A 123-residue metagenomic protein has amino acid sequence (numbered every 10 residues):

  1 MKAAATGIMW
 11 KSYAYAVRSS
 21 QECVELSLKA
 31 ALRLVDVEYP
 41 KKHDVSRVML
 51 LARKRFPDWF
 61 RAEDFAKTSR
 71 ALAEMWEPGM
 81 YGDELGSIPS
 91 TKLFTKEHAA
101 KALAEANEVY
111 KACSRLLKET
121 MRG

Functional and structural regions predicted by a protein language model:
M1-G123: Terminal alpha-helical segments
